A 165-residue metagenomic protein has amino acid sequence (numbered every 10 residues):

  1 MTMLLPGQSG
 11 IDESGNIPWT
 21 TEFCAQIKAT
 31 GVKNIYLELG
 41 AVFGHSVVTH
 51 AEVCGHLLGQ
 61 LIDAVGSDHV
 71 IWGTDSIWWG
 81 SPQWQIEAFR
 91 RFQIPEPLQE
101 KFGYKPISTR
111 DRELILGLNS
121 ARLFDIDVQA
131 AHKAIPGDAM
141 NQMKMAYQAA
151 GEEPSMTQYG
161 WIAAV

Functional and structural regions predicted by a protein language model:
M1-W72, G80, P97-S108, A146-A164: Catalytic pocket-lining loop regions of alpha/beta-barrel enzymes, especially the amidohydrolase/enolase/GH5 lineages
G66-A134: His/Asp/Glu-enriched, well-ordered alpha-helical/loop segment that forms or immediately abuts the divalent-metal
S120-V165: Active-site microenvironment of metallo-dependent hydrolases
